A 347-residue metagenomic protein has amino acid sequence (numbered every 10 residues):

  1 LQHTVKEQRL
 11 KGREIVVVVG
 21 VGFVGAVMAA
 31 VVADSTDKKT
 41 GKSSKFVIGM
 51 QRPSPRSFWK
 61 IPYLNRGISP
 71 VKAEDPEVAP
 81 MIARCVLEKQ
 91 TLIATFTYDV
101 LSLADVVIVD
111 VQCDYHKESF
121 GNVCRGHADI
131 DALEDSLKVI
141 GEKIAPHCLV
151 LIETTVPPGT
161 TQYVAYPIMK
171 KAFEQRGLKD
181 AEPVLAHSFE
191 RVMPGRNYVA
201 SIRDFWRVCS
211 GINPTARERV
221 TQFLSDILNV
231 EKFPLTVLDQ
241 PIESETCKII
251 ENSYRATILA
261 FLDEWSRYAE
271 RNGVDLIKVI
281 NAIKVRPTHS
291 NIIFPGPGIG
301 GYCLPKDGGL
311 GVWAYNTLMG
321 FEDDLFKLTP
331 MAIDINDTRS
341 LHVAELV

Functional and structural regions predicted by a protein language model:
L1-V347: Structural/interface elements that position substrates and couple domains in central-metabolism enzymes
